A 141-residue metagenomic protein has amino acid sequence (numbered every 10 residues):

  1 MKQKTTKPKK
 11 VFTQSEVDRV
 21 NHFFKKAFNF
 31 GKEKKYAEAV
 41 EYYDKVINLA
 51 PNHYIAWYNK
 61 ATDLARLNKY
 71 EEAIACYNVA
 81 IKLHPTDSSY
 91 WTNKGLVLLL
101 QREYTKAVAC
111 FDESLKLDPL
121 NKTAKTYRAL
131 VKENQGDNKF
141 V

Functional and structural regions predicted by a protein language model:
V17-L49, R66: Alpha-helical segment of the N-proximal tetratricopeptide repeat
V20, Y54-I55, S88-S89, K122-T123: Helix-start (N-cap) detector for alpha-helical repeat units in TPR-like alpha-solenoids, especially tetratricopeptide
I47-N48, V79-K82, L115-K116: Conserved structural position within tetratricopeptide repeats
